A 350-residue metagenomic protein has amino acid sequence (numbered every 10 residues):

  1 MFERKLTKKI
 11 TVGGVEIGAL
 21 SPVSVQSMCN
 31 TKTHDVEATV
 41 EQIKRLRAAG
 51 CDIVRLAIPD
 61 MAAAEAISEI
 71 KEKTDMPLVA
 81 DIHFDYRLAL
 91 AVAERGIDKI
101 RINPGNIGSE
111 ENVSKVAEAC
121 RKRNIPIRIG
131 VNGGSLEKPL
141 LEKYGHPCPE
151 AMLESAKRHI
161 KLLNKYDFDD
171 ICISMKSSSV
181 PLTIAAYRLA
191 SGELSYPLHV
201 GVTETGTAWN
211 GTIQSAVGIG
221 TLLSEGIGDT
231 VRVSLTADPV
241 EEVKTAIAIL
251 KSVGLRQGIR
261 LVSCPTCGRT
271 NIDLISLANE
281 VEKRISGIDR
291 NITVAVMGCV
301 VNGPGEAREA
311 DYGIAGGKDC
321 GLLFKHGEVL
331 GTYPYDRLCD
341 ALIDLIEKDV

Functional and structural regions predicted by a protein language model:
M1-S27, R121, K283: N-terminal amphipathic alpha-helix/helix-capping segment at the start of soluble metabolic enzymes
L20-A38, A57-P59, M76-F84, L140-L153 (+1 more regions): Active-site mouth loops of central-metabolism enzymes
V25, D81, I129, I173 (+5 more regions): Conserved, mostly hydrophobic/aromatic
M28-N30, D35-V36, R47-I70, R101-S109 (+1 more regions): Glycine-rich, proline-tolerant flexible connector loops at the mouths of alpha/beta enzymes
M61-I82, K115-I127, Y187-L198, V281-I285: Alpha-helix-loop-beta-strand connector modules within alpha/beta enzyme cores
K73-M76, E94-I100, R121-N124, S191-P197 (+3 more regions): Glycine-enriched alpha-helix->loop->beta-strand junction motifs that scaffold or abut catalytic
R87-R128: Hydrophobic or amphipathic alpha-helical targeting/insertion segments
N132-S135, L140-D289: Catalytic alpha/beta core domains of metabolic enzymes, predominantly
